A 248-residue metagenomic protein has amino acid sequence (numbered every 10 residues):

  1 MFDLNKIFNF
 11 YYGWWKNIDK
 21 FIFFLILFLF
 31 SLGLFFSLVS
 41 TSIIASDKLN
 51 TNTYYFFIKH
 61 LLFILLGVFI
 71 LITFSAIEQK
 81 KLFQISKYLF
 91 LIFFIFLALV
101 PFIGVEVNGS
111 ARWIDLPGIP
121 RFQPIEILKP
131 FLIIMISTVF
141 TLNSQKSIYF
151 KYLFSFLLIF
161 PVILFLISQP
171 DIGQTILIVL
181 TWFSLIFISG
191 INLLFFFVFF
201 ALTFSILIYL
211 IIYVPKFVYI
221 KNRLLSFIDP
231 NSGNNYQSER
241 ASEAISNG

Functional and structural regions predicted by a protein language model:
F2-F24, F28-L29, F35-Q169, N235-S238: Membrane-helix boundary/helix-loop-helix interface segments in multi-pass membrane proteins
L32, L66, I172, S189 (+2 more regions): Short glycine-rich loop/turn motifs that provide flexible caps or phosphate-binding loops at active sites
G67-V68, W182, R223: A general alpha-helix detector
K87-F94, K151-I167, I172-Y213: Hydrophobic alpha-helical segments of polytopic membrane proteins
V107, A111-W113, V198-G248: Hydrophobic, glycine- and aromatic-enriched re-entrant/interface helices and adjoining loop segments
V139, N143, V179, F183-I186 (+1 more regions): Solvent-exposed, amphipathic alpha-helical segments
